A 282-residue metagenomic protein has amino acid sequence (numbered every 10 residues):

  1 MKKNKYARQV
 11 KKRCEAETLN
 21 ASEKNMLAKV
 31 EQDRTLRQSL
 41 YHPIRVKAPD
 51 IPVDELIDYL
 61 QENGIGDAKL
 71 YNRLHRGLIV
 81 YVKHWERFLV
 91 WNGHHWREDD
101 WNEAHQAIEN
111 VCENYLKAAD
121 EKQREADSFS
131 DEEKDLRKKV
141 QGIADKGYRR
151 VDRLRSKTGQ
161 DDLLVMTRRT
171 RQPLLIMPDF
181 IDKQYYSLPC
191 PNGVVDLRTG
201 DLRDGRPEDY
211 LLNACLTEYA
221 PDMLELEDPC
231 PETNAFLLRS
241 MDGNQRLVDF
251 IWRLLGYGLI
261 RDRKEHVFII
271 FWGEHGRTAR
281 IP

Functional and structural regions predicted by a protein language model:
M1-G77, E86-L89, H95-D100, K117-R150 (+2 more regions): Replication-associated primase and helicase/ATPase modules
L19-H42, V46-P49, L163-R203, T217-E218: Core recognition of P-loop NTPase motor domains used across DNA-transaction enzymes
P52-L70, I143-V194: Extended, Lys/Arg-enriched charged tracts that mediate electrostatic binding to polyanionic substrates
Y71-N72, Y81, H105: Eukaryotic complex-assembly regions enriched in large gene-expression and RNA-handling proteins
I79-N102, F180-K183, S187, V194-P282: P-loop NTPase catalytic core of nucleic-acid-dependent motor ATPases
E103-N110, T158: Generic alpha-helix structural propensity
I108-C112, L116-D120: Active-site-surrounding "flap" and adjacent substrate/cofactor-binding loops of secreted or lumenal enzymes, prototyped
K117, E121, E125, Q160 (+2 more regions): Intrinsically disordered or highly flexible coil/loop and linker segments, enriched in small and charged/polar residues
